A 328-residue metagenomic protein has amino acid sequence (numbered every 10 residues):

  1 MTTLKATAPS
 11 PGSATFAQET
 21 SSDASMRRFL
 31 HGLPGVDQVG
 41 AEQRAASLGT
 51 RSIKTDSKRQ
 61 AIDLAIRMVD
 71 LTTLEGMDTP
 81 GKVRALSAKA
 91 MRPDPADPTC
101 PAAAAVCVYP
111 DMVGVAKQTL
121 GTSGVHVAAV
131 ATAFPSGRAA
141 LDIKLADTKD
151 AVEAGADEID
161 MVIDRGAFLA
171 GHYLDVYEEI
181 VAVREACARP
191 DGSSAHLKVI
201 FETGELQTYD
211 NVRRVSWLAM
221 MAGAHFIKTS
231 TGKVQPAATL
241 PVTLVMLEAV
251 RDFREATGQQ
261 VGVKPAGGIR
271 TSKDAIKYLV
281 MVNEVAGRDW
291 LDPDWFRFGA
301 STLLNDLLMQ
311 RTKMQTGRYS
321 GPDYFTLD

Functional and structural regions predicted by a protein language model:
M1-I66: Charged, compositionally biased N-terminal leader segments and the immediate start of the first structured element
D56-L64, M77-P101, D111-K264, R270-S301 (+1 more regions): Alpha/beta enzyme core
L74: A short, histidine- and acid-enriched strand-loop-helix "catalytic/donor-clamping" loop that lines the nucleotide-sugar
V106-V108: Short, hydrophobic beta-strand segments that form beta-sheet elements in well-ordered domains
D306: N-terminal beta-loop-helix "entrance" segment that forms/cooperates in small-molecule cofactor or anionic ligand
